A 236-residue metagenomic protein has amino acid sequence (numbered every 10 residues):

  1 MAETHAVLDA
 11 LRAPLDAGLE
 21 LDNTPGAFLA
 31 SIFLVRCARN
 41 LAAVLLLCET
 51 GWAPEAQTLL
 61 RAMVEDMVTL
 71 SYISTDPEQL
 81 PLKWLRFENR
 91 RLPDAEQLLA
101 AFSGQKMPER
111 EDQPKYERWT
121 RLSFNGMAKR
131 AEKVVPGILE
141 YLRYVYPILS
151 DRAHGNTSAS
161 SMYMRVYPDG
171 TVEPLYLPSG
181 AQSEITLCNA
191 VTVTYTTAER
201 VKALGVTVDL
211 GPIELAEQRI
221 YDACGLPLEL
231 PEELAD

Functional and structural regions predicted by a protein language model:
M1-D236: A cross-kingdom marker of C-terminal helix-rich interaction/assembly modules
